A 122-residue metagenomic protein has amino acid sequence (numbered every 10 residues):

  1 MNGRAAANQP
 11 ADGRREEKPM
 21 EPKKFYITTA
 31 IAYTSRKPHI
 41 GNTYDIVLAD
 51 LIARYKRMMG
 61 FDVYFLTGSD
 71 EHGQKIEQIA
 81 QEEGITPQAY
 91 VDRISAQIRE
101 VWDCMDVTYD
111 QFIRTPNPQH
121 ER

Functional and structural regions predicted by a protein language model:
E16-R122: N-terminal, positively charged nucleic-acid-binding surface of large information/translation enzymes
